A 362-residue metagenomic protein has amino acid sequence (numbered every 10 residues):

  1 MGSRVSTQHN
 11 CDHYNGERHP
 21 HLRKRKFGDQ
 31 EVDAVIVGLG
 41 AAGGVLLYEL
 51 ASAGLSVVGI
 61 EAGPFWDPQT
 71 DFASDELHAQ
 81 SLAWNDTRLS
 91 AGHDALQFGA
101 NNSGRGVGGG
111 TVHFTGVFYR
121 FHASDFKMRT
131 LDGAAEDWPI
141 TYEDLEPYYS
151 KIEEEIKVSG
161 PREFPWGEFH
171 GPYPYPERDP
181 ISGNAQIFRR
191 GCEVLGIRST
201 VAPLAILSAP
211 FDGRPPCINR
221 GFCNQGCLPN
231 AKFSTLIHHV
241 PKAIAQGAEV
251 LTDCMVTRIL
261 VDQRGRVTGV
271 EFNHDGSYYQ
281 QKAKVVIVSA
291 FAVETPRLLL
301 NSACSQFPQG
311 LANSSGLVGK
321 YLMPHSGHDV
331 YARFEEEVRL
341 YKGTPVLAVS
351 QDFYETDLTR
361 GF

Functional and structural regions predicted by a protein language model:
M1-A34, S52-A53: Extreme N-terminal leader/targeting segments of oxidoreductases
R4, Q8, A95-N102, F114 (+3 more regions): FAD cofactor-binding and catalytic pocket of flavoenzymes
R4-D12, T130-V256: Conserved redox-cofactor binding core of oxidoreductases
V32-G59: N-terminal Rossmann-like FAD-binding beta1-loop-alpha1 element of flavoenzymes
E49-S52, S56-V58, G63-P68, A73 (+5 more regions): Glycine-rich loop(s) and the adjacent beta-strand/alpha-helix scaffold that form part
L55, A62-F118, Y142-K151, A185-L195: N-terminal FAD cofactor-binding segment of flavoenzymes
P68-F72, G110, G116, D125 (+3 more regions): Short, solvent-exposed loop/turn and secondary-structure capping segments
D94-G99, G104, P161-F164, G196-L207 (+1 more regions): A short alpha-helix-loop-beta-strand transition element characteristic of N-terminal alpha/beta dinucleotide-binding
